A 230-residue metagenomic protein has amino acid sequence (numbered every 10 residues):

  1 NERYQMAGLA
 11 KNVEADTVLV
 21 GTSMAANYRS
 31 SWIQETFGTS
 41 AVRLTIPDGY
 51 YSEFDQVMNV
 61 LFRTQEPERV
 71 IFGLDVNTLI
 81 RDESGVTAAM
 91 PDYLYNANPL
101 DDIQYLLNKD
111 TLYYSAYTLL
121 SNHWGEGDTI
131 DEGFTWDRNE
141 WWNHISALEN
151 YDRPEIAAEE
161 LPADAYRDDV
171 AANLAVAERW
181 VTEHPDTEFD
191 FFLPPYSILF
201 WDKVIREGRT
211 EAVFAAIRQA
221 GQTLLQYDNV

Functional and structural regions predicted by a protein language model:
N1-E14: Start-of-domain marker
E2-Q5, Y50-V57, L174: N-terminal post-signal-peptidase region of extra-cytosolic proteins
E14-L106: Membrane-embedded segments
R43-D48, P162-R167, K203-G208: Second-shell loop/turn segments in exported
V70, F189-F191, V230: Hydrophobic/aromatic residues located in beta-strands of well-ordered beta-sheets within soluble catalytic
L74, E83, T87-E188: Secreted/periplasmic serine-hydrolase-like ester/acetyl group-modifying domain
V181-E207: Active-site segments of SGNH/GDSL-like serine hydrolases that catalyze O-acetyl group transfer/hydrolysis on lipids
F200-V230: Substrate-gating cap/lid alpha-helix
